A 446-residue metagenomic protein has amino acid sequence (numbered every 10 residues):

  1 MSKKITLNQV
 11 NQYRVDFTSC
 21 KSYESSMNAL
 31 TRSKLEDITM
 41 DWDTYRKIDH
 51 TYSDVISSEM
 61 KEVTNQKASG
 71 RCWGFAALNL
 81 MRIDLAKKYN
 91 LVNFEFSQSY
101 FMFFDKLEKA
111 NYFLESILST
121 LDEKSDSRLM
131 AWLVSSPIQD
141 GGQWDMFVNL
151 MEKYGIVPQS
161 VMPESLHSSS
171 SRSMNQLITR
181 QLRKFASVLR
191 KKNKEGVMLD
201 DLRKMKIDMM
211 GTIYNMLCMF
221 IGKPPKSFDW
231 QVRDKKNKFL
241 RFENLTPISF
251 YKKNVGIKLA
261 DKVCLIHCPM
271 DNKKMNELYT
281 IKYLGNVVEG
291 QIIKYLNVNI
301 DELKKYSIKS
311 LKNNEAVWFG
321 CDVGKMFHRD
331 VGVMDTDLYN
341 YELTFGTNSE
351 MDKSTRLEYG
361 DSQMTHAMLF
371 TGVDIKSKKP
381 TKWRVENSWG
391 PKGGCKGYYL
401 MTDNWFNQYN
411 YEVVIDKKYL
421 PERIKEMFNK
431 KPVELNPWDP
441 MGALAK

Functional and structural regions predicted by a protein language model:
S2-K61: N-terminal regions that are enriched for targeting/export leaders and immediately downstream pro/stem segments
S2-S25, F75-L78, L91, K153 (+5 more regions): Bimodal feature
K47-V317, W383, G393-C395, D403 (+1 more regions): Active-site nucleophile-adjacent alpha helix/oxyanion-hole segment immediately C-terminal to the catalytic cysteine
C72, M151, E358-G390: Catalytic nucleophile-His microenvironment captured as a short glycine-rich beta-strand/loop that brackets
F75, F319-D322, T371: Short His-Asn-centered micro-motif
G290-T365: Long, positively charged binding patches that form subdomain-scale interaction surfaces for polyanionic ligands
V323-H328, G332-M351, D374-S377, R384-G393 (+1 more regions): Active/binding-pocket-proximal capping segment
K376, T381-K446: Conserved catalytic-core surface of thiol
